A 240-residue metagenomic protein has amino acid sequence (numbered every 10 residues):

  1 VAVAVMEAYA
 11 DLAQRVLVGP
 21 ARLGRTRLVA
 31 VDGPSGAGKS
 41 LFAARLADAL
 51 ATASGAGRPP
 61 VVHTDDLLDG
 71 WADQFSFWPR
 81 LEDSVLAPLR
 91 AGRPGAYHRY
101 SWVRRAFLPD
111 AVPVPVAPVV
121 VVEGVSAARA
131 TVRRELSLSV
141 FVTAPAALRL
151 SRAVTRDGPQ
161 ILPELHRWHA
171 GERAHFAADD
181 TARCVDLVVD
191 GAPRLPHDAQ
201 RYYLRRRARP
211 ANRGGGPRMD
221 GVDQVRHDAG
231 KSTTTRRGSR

Functional and structural regions predicted by a protein language model:
A2-R22, R134, L138, T155 (+2 more regions): NTP-dependent small-molecule kinase module
P34: P-loop (Walker A) phosphate-binding loop of NTP-binding proteins
K39: Conserved lysine of the Walker
F42: Hydrophobic positions on the alpha1 helix immediately C-terminal to the Walker A/P-loop
D48-P60: Post-Walker A helix-loop "phosphate-sensing" segment adjacent to the P-loop in P-loop NTPases
P60, T64-V120: Conserved nucleotide-sensing/catalytic segment adjacent to the nucleotide-binding pocket in NTP-handling enzymes
A106-D157: ATP-dependent NMP and nucleoside kinases share a basic, alpha-helical "lid"
